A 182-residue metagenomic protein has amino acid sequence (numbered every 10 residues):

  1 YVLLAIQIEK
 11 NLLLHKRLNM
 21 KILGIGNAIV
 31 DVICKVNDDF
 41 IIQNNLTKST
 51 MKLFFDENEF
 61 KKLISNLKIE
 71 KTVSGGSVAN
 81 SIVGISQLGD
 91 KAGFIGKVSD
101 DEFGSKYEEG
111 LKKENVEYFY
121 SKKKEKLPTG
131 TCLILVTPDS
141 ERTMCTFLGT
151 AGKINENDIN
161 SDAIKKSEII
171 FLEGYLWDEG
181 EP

Functional and structural regions predicted by a protein language model:
V2-A5, E9: Acidic, Ala/Val/Gly-enriched low-complexity intrinsically disordered segments
L18-I95, S105: Glycine-rich phosphate/adenosyl-contacting loop at the front of the ribokinase-like
M20, T129-T131: Change "...and in nucleic-acid phosphodiester-cleaving endonucleases..." to "...and in nucleic-acid processing enzymes
G96-D100, F119-P128: Beta-strand->loop->alpha-helix junctions that form or flank phosphate-binding loops in nucleotide-handling enzymes
D101-F119, C132-V136, S140-T143: Active-site-proximal loop->helix
F119-K124, I134-G180: Conserved phosphate-binding/catalytic loop of the ribokinase/pfkB sugar-kinase fold
